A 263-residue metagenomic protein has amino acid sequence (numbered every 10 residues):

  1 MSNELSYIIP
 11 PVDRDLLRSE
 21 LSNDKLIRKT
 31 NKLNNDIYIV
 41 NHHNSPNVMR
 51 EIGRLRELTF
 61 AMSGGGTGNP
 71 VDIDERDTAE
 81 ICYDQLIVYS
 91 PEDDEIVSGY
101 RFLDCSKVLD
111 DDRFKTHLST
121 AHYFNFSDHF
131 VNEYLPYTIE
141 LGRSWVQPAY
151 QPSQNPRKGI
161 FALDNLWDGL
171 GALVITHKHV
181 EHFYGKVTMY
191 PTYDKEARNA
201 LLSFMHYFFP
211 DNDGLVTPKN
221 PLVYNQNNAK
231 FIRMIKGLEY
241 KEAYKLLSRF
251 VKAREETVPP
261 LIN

Functional and structural regions predicted by a protein language model:
S2-H43: Conserved N-terminal entry element of GNAT/NAT acetyltransferase domains
Y7, P11, H42-G53, I96 (+4 more regions): Generic detection of long, well-ordered alpha-helical segments
K29-D74, Q85-R101: Short amphipathic alpha-helix that is part of the acyltransferase structural core
R50, R54-A61, D168, A172-I175 (+1 more regions): A broad, structural surface signal
N69-C82, P191-Y193: Beta-rich nucleic-acid/ligand-interaction surfaces
D77-I87, D110, N263: A short helix-loop-beta-strand connector motif used in the catalytic cores of GNAT acetyltransferases and, in some
F102-S106: Acetyl-CoA-dependent GNAT
K107-I262: Acyl-donor binding region in acyl/amide transferases
